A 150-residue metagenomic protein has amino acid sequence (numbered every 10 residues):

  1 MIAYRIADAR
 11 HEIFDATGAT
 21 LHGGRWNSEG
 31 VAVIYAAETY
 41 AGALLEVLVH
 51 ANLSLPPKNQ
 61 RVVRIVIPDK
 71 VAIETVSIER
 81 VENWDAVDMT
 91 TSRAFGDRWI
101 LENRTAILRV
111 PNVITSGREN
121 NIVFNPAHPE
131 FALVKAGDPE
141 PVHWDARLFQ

Functional and structural regions predicted by a protein language model:
M1-N59: Long, hydrophobic N-terminal alpha-helical segment
I2-D15, S28, P56-Q150: Active-site and NAD+-binding cores of ADP-ribose-processing enzymes
